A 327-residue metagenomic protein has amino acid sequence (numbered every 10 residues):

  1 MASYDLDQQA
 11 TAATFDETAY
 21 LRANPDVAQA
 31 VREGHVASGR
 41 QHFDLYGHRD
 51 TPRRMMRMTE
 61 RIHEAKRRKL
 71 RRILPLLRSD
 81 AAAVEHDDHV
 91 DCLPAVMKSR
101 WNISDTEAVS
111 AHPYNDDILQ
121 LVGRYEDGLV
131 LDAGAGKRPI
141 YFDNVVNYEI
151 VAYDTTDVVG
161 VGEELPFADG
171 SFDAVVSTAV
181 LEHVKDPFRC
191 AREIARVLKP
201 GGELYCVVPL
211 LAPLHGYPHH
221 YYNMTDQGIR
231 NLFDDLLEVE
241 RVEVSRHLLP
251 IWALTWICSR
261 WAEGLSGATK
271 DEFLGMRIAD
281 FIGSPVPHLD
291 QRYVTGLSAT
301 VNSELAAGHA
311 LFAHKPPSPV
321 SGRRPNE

Functional and structural regions predicted by a protein language model:
M1-R68: Charge-rich, low-complexity intrinsically disordered regions
A2-A13, M55-L165, G170, A174-V176 (+3 more regions): Conserved N-terminal segment of class I S-adenosyl-L-methionine
D143, K185-R189: Generic recognition of short, well-ordered alpha-helical segments
N147-E149, E164-L165, R192-I194, Y222-M224: Glycine-rich, phosphate-binding/catalytic loops in enzymes
E164, E182, P213: Glycine-/small-residue-rich active-site loops that bind phosphorylated ligands and cofactors
P166-A168, K185, T225: GHKL-family ATP-binding catalytic core of two-component histidine kinases
A174-K185: A short SAM/SAH-binding and catalytic strip from SAM-dependent methyltransferases
F188-R189, E193, K199, E203-E327: S-adenosyl-L-methionine-dependent methyltransferase catalytic module, highlighting the catalytic core
